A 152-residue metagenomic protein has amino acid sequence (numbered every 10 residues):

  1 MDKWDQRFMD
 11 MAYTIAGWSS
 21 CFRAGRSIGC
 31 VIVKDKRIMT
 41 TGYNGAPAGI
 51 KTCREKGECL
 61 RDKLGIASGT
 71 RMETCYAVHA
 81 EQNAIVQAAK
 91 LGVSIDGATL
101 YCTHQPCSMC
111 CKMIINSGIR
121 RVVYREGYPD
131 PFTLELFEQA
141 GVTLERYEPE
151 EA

Functional and structural regions predicted by a protein language model:
M1-A152: Zinc-dependent deaminase catalytic domain
